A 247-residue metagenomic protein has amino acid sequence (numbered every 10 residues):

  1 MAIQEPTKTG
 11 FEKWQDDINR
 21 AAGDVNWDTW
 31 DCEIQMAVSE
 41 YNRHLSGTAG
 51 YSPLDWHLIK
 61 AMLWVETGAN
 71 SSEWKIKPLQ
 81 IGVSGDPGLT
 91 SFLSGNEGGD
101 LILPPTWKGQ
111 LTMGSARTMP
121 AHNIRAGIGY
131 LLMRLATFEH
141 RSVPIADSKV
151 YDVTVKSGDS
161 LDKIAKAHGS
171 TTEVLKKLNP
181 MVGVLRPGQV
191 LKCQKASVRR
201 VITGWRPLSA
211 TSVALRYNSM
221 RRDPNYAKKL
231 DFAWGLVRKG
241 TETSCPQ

Functional and structural regions predicted by a protein language model:
M1-V38, S46, G50-K149, I202-W205 (+1 more regions): Peptidoglycan-targeting cell-wall enzymes and recognition modules
Q35-V38, A165, K176: The alpha-helix within a helix-turn-helix
W107-G114, C193-Y217: Intrinsically disordered, low-complexity acidic Ser/Thr-rich regulatory segments
I145-T171, Q189-T203, L208: Primarily a LysM-type cell-wall glycan-binding module
G169, P180-M181, V190, A196 (+2 more regions): Disulfide-stabilized cysteine-rich extracellular repeat microdomains
K176-R186: Short acidic beta-strand-loop surface patches of small beta-rich interaction domains
V201-T203, R216, R222-Q247: Low-complexity, Gly/Ser/Thr/Pro-rich intrinsically disordered linker/tail segments
